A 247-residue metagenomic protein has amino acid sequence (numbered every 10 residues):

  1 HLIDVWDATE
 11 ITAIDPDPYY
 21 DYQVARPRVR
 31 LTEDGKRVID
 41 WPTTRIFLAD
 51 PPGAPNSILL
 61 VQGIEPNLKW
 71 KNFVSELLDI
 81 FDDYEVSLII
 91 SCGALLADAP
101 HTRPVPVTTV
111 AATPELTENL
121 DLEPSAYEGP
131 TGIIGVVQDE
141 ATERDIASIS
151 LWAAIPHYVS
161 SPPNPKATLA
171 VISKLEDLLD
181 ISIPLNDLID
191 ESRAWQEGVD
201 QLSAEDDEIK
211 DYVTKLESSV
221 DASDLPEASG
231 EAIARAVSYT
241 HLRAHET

Functional and structural regions predicted by a protein language model:
H1-G63: N-terminal short beta-loop-beta anion/metal-coordinating cradle
V5-T9, Y84, E140, R144 (+4 more regions): Change "in soluble alpha/beta enzymes" to "in soluble alpha/beta proteins
E10-I14, I181-S192, I209: Flexible, glycine/charged-enriched surface loops at secondary-structure junctions
N56-N67, N119-E123: Short, basic, glycine/proline-bearing loop/turn elements
I64-P114, V137: Internal, conserved structured core segments that host functional sites
D98-S182: Catalytic cores of processing enzymes, dominated by hydrolases/peptidases, characterized by acidic/His-rich
A194-S238: Acidic, Ser/Thr-rich low-complexity intrinsically disordered segments
T240-T247: Conserved small/polar residues in nucleotide/adenosyl-binding loops
